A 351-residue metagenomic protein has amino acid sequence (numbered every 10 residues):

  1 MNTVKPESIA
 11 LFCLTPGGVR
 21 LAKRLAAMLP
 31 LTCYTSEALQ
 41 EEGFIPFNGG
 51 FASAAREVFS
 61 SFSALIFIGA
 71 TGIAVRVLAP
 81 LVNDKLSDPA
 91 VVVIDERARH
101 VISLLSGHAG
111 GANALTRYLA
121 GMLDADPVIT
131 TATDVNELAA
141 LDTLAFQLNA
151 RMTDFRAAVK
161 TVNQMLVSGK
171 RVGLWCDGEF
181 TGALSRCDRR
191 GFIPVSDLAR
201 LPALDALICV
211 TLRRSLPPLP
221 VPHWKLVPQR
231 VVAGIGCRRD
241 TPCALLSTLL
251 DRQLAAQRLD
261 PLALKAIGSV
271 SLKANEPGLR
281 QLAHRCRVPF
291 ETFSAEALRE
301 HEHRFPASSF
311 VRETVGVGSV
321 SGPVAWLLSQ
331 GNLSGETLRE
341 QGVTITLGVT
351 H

Functional and structural regions predicted by a protein language model:
M1-A38, S334, L338-T350: N-terminal basic/disordered segments at the start of proteins
L14, G18-R24, P30-L31, L39 (+7 more regions): Conserved mixed alpha/beta catalytic, RNA-binding, or beta-rich assembly cores of soluble enzyme, regulatory
L25, L119, L282, A325: Hydrophobic/aromatic ligand-binding patch that stacks against planar heteroaromatic rings of cofactors or nucleotides
C33-E57, E276-P277, H301-A307: N-terminal beta-loop-helix "entrance" segment that forms/cooperates in small-molecule cofactor or anionic ligand
F51-A54, A74, S319: Short phosphate-binding loop-to-helix
I68-G69, V317: Short, conserved micro-motifs enriched in small and acidic residues
L204-L219, H223-L226, V324-H351: C-terminal edge-of-domain segments
R252, L262-P323, S329-L333, R339-V343: C-terminal non-catalytic interaction/assembly regions of soluble proteins
